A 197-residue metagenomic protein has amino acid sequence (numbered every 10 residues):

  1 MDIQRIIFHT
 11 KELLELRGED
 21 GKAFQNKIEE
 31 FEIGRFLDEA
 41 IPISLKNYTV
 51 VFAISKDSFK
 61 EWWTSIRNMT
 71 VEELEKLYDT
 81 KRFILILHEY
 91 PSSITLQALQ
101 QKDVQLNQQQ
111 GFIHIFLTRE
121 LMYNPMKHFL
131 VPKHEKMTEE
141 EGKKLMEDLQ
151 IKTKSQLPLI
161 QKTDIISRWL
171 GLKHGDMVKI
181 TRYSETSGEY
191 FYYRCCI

Functional and structural regions predicted by a protein language model:
M1-R82, S92-H114, R119-N124, I197: Helix-rich terminal scaffold detector
K127-S155: Short beta-strand/loop turn elements enriched in aromatics
K152-D164: Short, structured beta-strand/loop micro-motifs enriched in basic residues and often containing a Trp
G188-I197: Short, compositionally biased
